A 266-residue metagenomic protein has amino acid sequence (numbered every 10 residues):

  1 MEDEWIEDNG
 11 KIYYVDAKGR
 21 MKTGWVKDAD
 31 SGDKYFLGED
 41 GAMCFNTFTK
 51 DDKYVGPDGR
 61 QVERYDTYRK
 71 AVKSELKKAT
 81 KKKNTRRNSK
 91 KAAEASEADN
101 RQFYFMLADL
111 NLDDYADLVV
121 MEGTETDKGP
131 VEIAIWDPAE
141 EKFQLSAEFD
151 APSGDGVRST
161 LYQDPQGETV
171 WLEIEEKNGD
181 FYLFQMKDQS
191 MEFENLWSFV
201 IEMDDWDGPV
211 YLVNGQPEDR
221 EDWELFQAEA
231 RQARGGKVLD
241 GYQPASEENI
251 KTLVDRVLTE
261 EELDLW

Functional and structural regions predicted by a protein language model:
M1-S74, R86-R87, A95-R101, N111-L112 (+2 more regions): Extracellular adhesion/carbohydrate-binding repeat motifs centered on closely spaced tryptophans
E63-N111, A116, M121-G123, G129-I135 (+1 more regions): Terminal domain-start segments
R64-S74, G167-W266: Acidic, small-residue rich beta-repeat scaffolds with periodic aromatic anchors
S74, N88, A134-D150, L183-S198: Surface-exposed loop/turn elements that mediate protein-protein interactions on large endomembrane-trafficking
F105-A108, A116, L161, G179-L183 (+1 more regions): Extended low-polarity, hydrophobic cluster-rich segments
D113-D117, Q166-W171: Entry beta-strands of beta-propeller and related beta-repeat scaffolds
T126-A134, N178-Q185: Structural motif
